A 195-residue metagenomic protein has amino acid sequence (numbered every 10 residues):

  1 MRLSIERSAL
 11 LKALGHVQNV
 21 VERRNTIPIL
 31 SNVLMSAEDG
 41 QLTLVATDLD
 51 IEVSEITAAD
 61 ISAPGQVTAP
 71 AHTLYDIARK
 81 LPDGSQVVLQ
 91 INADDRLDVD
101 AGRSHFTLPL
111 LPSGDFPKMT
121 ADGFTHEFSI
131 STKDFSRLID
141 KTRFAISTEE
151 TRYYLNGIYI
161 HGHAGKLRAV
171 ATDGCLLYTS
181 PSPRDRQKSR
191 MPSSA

Functional and structural regions predicted by a protein language model:
M1-S180, R184: Structural preference for solvent-exposed beta-strand-turn elements and adjacent flexible terminal/loop segments within
P183-D185, S189-A195: Positively charged, low-complexity/disordered segments
